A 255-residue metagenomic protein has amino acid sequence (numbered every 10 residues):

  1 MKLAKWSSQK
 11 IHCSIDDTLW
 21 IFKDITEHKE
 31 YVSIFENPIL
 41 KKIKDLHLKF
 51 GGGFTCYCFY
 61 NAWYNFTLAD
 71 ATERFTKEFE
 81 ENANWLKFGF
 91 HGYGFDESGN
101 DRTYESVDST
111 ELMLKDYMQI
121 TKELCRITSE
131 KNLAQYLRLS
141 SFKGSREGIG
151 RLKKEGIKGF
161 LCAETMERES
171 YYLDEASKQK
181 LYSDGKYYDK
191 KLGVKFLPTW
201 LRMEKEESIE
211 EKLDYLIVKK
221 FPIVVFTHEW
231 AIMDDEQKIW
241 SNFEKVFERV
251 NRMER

Functional and structural regions predicted by a protein language model:
M1-E81, L133, V225: Active-site beta->alpha N-cap acidic-glycine motif
K2-K5, F66-L68, E97, K131-V225 (+2 more regions): Active-site-adjacent pocket scaffolds in enzyme catalytic domains
S8-Q9, K49-T55, A83-K87, E130-A134 (+3 more regions): Loop/turn elements at helix/coil->beta-strand transitions in domains of secreted/extracellular proteins
K29-I43, T67-T76, T110-E123, E206-K212 (+1 more regions): Well-ordered, non-membrane alpha-helical segments in soluble/globular domains
K42-K49, E78, E123, I127 (+2 more regions): Alpha-helical structural signal in soluble globular domains
G53-S145, V225-I232: Metal-dependent polysaccharide deacetylase catalytic core of the NodB/CE4 family, i.e., the active-site-bearing domain
K77-E81, I127, G185-G193, V250: Short, conserved catalytic or adaptor-binding loops enriched in Gly and charged residues
S106-V107, K178-Q179, F243: Short, hinge-like loop/turn segments at secondary-structure boundaries
